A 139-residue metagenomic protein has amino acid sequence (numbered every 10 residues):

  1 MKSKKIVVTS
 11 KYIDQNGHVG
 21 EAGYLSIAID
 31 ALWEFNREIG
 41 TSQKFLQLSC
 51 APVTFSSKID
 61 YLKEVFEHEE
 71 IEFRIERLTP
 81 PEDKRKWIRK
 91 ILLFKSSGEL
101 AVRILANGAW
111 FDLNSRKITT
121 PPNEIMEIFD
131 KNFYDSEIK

Functional and structural regions predicted by a protein language model:
M1-S56, D112-K139: Hot-dog-fold acyl-thioester-processing enzymes
K4, A51-V53, E69, R85 (+1 more regions): Residue-level preference for beta-strand/loop junctions
S10, K90-L93, G108: Generic short beta-strand
A28, I91, I104: Conserved GNAT-family N-acetyltransferase fold
K58-S96: Hydrophobic beta-sheet segments that form the core/acyl-binding groove of ACP/CoA-dependent acyl-chain-processing
D60, A109-W110: Glycine-rich beta-strand-turn "strand-cap" elements at beta-sheet edges
G98-L100: Residue-level signal for glycine
V102-I104, T120: A structural microfeature
